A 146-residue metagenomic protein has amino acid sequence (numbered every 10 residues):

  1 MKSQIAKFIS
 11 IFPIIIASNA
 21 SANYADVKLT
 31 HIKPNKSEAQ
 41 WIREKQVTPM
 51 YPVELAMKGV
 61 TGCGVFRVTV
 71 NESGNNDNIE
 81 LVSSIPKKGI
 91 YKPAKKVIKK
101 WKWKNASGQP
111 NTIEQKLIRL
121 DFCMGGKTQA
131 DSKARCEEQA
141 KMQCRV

Functional and structural regions predicted by a protein language model:
M1-I9: Bacterial N-terminal signal peptides that target proteins for export
I9-A17: Bacterial N-terminal signal peptides
S18-A22: Sec/Tat signal peptide C-region and signal peptidase I cleavage site
D26-R67, P93-S132, E137-A140, R145: Short proline/glycine- and basic residue-enriched helix-capping loop/turn segments at helix->loop/beta transitions
V53, S83-G89: A short acidic/small-residue loop/turn micro-motif
N71: Short, acidic, Ser/Thr-enriched surface-loop or helix-capping motifs
